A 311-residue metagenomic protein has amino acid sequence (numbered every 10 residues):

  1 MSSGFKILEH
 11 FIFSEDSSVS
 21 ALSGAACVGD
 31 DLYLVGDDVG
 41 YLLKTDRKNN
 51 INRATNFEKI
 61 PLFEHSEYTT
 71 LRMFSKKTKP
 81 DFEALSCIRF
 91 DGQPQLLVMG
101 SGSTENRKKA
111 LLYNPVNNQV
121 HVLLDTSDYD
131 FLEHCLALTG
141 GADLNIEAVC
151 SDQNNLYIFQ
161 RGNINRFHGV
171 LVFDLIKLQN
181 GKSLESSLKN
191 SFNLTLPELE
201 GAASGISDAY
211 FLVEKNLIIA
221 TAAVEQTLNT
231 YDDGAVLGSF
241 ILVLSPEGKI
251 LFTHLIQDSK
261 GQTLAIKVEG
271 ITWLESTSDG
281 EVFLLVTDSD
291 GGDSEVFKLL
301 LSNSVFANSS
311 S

Functional and structural regions predicted by a protein language model:
M1-S311: Sequence/structural signature of beta-propeller domains
